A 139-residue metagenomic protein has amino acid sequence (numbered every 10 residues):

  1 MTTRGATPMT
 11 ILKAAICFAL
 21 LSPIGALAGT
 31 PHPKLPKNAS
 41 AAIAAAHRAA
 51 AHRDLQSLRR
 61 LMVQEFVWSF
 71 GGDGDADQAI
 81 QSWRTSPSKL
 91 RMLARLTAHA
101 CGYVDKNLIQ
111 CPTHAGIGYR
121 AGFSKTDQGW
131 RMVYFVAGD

Functional and structural regions predicted by a protein language model:
T2, L20, A41-A42: Residues at the start of alpha-helices and the adjacent loop-to-helix junctions
T3-A15: Bacterial N-terminal signal peptides that target proteins for export
K13-P23: Bacterial N-terminal signal peptides
I24-A28: Sec/Tat signal peptide C-region and signal peptidase I cleavage site
G29-R48, L55, R59-D139: C-terminal-biased regions
